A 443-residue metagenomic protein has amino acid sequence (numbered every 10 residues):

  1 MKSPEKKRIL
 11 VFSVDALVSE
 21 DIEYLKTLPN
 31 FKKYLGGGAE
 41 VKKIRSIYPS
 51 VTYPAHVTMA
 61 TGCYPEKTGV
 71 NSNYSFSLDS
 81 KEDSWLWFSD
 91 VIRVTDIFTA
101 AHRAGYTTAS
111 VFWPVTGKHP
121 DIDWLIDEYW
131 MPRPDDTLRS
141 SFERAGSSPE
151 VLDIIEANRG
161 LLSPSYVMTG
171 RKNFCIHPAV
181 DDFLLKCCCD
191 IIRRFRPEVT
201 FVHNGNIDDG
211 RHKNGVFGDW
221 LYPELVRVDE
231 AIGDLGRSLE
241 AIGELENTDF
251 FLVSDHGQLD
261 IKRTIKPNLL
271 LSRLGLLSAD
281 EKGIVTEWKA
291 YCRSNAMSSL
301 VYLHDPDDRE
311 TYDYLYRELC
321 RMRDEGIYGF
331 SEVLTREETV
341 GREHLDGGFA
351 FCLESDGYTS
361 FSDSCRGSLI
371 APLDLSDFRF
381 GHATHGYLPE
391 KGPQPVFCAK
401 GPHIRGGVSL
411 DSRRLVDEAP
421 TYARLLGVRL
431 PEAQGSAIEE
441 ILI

Functional and structural regions predicted by a protein language model:
K2, P178-V202, I207-F250, Y316 (+1 more regions): A long, amphipathic alpha-helix that forms part of the scaffold/cap immediately adjacent to metal-dependent active
E5, Y74-V94, T99, D234-R379: Secreted, luminal/periplasmic, and some membrane-associated catalytic domains that remodel anionic oxygen-ester
E5-I9, G37-A39, A104-T108, F195-T200 (+4 more regions): Loop/turn elements at helix/coil->beta-strand transitions in domains of secreted/extracellular proteins
K7-R8, L28-P29, P54, I92-T99 (+6 more regions): A structural signal for well-ordered alpha-helical segments within the folded catalytic domains of diverse enzymes
I22-T58, G62-E66, A109: Short, structured active-site-proximal loop/turn typified by the sulfatase FGly-forming signature C/S-X-P-X-R
K43, T107-F112, V199-H203, L252-V253 (+2 more regions): A structural signal for short, well-ordered beta-strand segments and their strand-loop junctions that often border
Y64-G215, C320-R323, S362: His/Asp/Glu-rich, glycine-adjacent segments that coordinate divalent cations and/or stabilize oxyanion chemistry on
L274-E310, F380-L425: Substrate-binding rim/cap in mid-to-C-terminal beta-strand-loop elements of soluble/periplasmic
